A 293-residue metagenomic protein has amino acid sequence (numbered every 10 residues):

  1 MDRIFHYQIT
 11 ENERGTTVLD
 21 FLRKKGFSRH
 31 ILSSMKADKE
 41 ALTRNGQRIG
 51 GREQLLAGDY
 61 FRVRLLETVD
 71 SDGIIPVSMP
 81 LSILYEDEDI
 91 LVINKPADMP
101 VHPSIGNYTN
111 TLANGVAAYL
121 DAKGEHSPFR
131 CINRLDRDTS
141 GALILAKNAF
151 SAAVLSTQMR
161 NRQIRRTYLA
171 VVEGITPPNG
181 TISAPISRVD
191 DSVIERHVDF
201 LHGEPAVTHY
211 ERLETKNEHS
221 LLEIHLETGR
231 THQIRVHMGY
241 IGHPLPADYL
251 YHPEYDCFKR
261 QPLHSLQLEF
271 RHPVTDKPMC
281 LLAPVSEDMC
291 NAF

Functional and structural regions predicted by a protein language model:
M1-F293: RNA pseudouridine synthases
